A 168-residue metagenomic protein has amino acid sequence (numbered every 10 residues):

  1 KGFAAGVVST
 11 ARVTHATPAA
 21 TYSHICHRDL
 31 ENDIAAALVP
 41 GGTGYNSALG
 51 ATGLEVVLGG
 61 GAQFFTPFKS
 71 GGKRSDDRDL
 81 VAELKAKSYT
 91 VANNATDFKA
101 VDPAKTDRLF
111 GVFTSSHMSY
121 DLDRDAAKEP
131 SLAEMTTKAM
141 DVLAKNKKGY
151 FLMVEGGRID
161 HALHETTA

Functional and structural regions predicted by a protein language model:
K1-P130, E134, M140: Surface-exposed loop and adjacent secondary-structure segments within mature catalytic domains
E134-M135, E165: Catalytic cores of secreted/periplasmic or lumenal enzymes
K148-E165: Short acidic, glycine-rich surface-loop motifs adjacent to enzyme active sites
A168: Metal-dependent active-site segment of extracytoplasmic phospho-/sulfohydrolases and closely related
